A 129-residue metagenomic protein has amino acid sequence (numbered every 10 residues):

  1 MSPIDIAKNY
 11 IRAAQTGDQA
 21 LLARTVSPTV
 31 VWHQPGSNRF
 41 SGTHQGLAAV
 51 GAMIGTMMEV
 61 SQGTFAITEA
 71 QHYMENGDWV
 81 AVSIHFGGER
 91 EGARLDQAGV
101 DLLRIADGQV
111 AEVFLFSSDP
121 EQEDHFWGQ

Functional and structural regions predicted by a protein language model:
M1-T29, Q129: Short, low-complexity N-terminal intrinsically disordered segments enriched in polar/charged residues
T25, E75-W79, L103-V110: Short, solvent-exposed coil/turn segments at beta-strand boundaries
V26-S27, F86-G88, S117: Short beta-strand segments enriched in hydrophobic/aromatic residues within well-folded beta-rich domains
S27-N76: A solvent-exposed, acidic/Ser-Thr-rich amphipathic alpha-helical stretch
T43, G92-R94, Q122-W127: A short, polar/proline- and glycine-enriched secondary-structure boundary/capping micro-motif
Q62, G88-L95: Short, cysteine-centered beta-strand-loop-beta hairpins and adjacent loop/turn segments enriched in charged/polar
I67-Y73, H85-G87, A98-L103, F114: Hydrophobic/aromatic beta-strand elements that line small-molecule binding cavities or substrate pockets in beta-rich
L102-D124: Short beta-strand edge/turn micro-motifs at domain boundaries
